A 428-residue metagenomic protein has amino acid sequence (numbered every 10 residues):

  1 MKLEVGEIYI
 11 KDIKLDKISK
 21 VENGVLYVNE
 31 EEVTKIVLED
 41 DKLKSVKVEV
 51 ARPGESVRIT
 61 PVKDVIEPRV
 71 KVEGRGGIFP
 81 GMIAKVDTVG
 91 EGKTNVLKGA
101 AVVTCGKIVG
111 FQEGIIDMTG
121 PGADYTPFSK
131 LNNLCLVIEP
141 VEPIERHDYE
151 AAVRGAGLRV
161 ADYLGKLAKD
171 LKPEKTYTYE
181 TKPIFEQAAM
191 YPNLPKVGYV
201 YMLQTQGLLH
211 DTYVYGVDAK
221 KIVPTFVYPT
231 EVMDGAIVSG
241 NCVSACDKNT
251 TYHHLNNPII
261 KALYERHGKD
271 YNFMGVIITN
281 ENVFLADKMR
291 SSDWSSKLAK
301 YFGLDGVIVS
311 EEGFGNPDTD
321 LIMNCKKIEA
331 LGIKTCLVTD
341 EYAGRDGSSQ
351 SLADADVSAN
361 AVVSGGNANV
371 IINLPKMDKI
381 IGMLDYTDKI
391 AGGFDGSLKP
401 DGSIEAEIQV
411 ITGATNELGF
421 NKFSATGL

Functional and structural regions predicted by a protein language model:
M1-V223, G392, G396-L428: Long, compositionally biased, glycine/small-hydrophobic-enriched stretches that function as flexible linkers, tethers
A188-N280: Membrane-embedded hairpin module used as a gating/binding unit in multi-pass transport and secretion proteins
Q204, S310-D320, E341-G344: Gly/Ser/Thr-rich loops at beta-strand to alpha-helix junctions that form or flank small-molecule/cofactor-binding
N256, N282-S296: A general structural motif
G303-L304, I308: Proline-aspartate-enriched helix->loop->beta-strand connector
A330-C336: A short helix->loop->beta-strand "cap" motif at the edges of active sites that frequently abuts
Y342-N360: Glycine-rich, charge-decorated loop segments at or immediately adjacent to ligand/cofactor-binding or catalytic sites
V362-D395: Extended, charge-rich low-complexity interaction segments
